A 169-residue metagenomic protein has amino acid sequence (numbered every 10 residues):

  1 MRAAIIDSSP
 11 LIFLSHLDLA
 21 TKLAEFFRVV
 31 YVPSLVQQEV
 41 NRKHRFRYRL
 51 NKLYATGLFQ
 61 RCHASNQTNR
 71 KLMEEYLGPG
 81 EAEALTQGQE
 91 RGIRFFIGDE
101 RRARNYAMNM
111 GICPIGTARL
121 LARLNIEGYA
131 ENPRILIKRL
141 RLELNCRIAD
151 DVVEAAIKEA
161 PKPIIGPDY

Functional and structural regions predicted by a protein language model:
R2-R94, R101, M108-I112, I135-I137 (+1 more regions): Active-site-proximal, substrate-binding regions of enzyme catalytic domains and RNA-binding/basic surfaces
D18, G57, G128-Y129, L144: Short glycine-centered helix-capping/turn motifs at secondary-structure transition points
R42, A107, I126-E127, E143: Short Asp/Glu-rich motifs
E100-R102, R119-L120: Short, ordered loop/turn segments at secondary-structure junctions
I115-A130: Short alpha-helix plus adjacent loop in nuclease-associated cores
L124, E131-N132, I137-R147: Phosphate-binding/catalytic loops
